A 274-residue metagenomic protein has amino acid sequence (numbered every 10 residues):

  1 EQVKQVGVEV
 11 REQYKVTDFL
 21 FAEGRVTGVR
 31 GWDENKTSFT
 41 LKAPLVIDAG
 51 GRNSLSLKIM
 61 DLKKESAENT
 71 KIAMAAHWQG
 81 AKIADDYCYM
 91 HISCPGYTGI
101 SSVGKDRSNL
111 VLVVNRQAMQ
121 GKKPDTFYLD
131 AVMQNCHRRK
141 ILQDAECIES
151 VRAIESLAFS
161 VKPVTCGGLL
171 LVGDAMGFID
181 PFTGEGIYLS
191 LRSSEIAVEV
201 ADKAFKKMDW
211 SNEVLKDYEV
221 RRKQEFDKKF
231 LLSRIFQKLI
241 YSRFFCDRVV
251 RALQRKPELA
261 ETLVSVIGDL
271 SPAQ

Functional and structural regions predicted by a protein language model:
Q2-D144: Predominantly flavin-linked oxidoreductase catalytic cores and closely associated redox partners
V3, G7, M60, S194 (+2 more regions): Generic helix-packing signal
R11, K36, G51, A73 (+8 more regions): Residue-level signal for pocket-adjacent positions within structured domains
S54-K58, E199, E261: Alpha-helical elements of the RecA-like P-loop NTPase motor core of helicases
E65, I83, P95, S108 (+9 more regions): Short capping/connector residues at structural and topological boundaries
E68, K122, T126, G184 (+8 more regions): Electropositive phosphate-/nucleotide-binding environments in soluble metabolic enzymes
Q120-V200, F205-K206: FAD/FMN-dependent oxidoreductases across multiple families
D202-Q274: C-terminal helical "tail/cap" subdomain of flavin- and related membrane-associated enzymes
